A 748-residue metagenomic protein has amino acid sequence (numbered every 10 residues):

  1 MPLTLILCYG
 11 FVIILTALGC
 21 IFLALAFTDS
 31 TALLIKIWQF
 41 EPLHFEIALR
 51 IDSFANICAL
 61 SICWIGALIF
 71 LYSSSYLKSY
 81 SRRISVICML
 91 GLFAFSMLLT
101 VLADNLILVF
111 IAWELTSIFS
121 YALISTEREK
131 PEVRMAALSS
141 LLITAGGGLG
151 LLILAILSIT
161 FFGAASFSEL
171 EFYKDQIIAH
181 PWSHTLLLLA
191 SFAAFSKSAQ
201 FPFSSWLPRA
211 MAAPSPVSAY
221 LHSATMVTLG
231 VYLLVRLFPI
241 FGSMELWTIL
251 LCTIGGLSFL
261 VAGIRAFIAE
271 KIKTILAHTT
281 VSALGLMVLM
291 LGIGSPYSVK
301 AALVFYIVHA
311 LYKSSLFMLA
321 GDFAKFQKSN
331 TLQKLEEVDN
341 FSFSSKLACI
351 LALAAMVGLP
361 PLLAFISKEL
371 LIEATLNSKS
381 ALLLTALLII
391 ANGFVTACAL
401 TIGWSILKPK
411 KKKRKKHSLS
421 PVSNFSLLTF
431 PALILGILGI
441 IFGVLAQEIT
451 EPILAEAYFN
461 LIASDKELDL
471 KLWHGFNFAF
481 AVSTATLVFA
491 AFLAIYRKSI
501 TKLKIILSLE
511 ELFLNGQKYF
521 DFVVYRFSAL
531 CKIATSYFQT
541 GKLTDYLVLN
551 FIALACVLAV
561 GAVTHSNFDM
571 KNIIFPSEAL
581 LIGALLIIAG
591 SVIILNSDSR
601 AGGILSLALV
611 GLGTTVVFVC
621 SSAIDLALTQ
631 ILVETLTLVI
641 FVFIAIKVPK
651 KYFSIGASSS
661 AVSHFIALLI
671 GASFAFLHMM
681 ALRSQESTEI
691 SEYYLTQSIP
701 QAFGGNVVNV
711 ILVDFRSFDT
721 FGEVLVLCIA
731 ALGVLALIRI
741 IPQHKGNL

Functional and structural regions predicted by a protein language model:
M1-C88, T160-A179, S205, R236-F238 (+6 more regions): Transmembrane helix-loop-helix hairpins at membrane boundaries of multipass inner-membrane proteins
P2-I14, A136-A145, N340-C349, V422-I437 (+2 more regions): Alpha-helical transmembrane segments and their helix-start/interface "positive-inside/aromatic belt" motifs in integral
G10-A24, G147-I156, I350-V357, P431-I449 (+1 more regions): Hydrophobic alpha-helical membrane-insertion segments
A24-I35, L157-S168, G358-L371, V444-A463 (+3 more regions): Membrane-helix interface motif
Q39-I57, K174-L187, A374-A386, E467-G475 (+2 more regions): Short aromatic-rich membrane-water interface segments that cap or initiate transmembrane helices in multi-pass membrane
L68-V109, F119-K415, L419-N424, V560 (+2 more regions): Hydrophobic transmembrane alpha-helices and their helix-loop junctions in integral membrane proteins
S423-V557, I670, E686-S698: Membrane-interface and transmembrane segments of multi-pass membrane proteins
V563, I574-G583, A589-L595, P649-L748: Flexible extramembrane loops and terminal tails that flank transmembrane helices in small membrane-associated subunits
